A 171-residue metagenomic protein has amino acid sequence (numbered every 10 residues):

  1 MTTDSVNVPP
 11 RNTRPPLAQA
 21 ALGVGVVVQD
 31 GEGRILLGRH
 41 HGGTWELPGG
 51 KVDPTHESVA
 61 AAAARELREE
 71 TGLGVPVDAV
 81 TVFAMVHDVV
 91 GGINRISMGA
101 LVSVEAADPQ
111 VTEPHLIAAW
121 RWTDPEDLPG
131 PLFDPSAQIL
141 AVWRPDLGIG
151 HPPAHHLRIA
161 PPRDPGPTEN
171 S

Functional and structural regions predicted by a protein language model:
M1-G25: Acidic, metal-coordinating catalytic segment for phosphate/diphosphate chemistry, firing primarily on the Nudix
L17, P54-S58, H115, D134: Residues at secondary-structure transition points
L22, V86-P109, V142-L147: Active-site-adjacent beta-strand/loop module that shapes the phosphate/pyrophosphate-binding cleft
V28, G99-S103, R121-D124: Short, well-ordered beta-strand micro-motif
D30, R34-E69: Conserved Nudix-box catalytic region and its N-terminal flanking loop in Nudix hydrolases and closely related
T44-W45, H115-S171: Nudix hydrolase/Nudix homology domain
V52, V86, V104-E105, I117 (+1 more regions): Hydrophobic pocket-lining residues within nucleotide cofactor-binding pockets
G74-A84: A short coil-to-beta-strand element that immediately follows conserved catalytic motifs
